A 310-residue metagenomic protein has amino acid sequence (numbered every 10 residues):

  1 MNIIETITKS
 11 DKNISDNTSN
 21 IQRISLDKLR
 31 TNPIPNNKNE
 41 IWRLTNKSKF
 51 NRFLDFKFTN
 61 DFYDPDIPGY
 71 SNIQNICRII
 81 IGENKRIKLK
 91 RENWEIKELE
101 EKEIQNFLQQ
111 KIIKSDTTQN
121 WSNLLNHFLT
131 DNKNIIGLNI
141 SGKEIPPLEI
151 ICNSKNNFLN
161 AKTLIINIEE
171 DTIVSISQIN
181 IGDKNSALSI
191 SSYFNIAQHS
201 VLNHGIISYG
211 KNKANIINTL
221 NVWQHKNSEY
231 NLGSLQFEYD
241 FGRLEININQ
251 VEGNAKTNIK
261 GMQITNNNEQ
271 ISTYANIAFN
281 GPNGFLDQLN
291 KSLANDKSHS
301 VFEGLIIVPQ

Functional and structural regions predicted by a protein language model:
M1-N290, V301: Glycine-rich and polybasic anion-binding loops at the starts of cofactor/ligand-binding domains
N290-Q310: C-terminal structural cap/anchor segments
